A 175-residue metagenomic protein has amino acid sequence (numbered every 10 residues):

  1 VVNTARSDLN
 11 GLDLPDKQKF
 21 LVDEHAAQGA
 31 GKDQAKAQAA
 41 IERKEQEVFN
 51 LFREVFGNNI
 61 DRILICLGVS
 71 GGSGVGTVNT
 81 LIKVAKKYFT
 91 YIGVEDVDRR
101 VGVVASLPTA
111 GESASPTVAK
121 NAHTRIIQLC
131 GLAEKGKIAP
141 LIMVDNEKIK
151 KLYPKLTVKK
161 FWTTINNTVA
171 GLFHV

Functional and structural regions predicted by a protein language model:
V1-V175: Tubulin/FtsZ superfamily GTPase core signature
